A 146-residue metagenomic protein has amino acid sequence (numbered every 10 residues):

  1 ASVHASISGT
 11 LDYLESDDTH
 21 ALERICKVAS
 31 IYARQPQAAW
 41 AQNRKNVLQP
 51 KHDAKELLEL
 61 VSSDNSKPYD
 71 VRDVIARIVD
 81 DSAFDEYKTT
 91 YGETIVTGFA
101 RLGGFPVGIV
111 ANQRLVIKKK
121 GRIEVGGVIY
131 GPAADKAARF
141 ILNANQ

Functional and structural regions predicted by a protein language model:
A1-Q146: Ligand-binding clefts of soluble mixed alpha/beta catalytic domains
